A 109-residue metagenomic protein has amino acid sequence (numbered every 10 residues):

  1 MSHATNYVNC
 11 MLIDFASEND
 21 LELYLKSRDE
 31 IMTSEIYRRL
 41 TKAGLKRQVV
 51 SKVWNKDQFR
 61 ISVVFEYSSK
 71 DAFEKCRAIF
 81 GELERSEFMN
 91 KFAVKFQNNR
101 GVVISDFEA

Functional and structural regions predicted by a protein language model:
M1-T5, T41-S62, R85-A109: Glycine-rich beta-strand-turn "strand-cap" elements at beta-sheet edges
N6-F15, R47-G81: Short, well-ordered beta-strand segments in beta-rich or mixed alpha/beta enzyme and ligand-binding folds
M11, R28, T41, S69-D71 (+5 more regions): Generic alpha-helical secondary structure signal
N19-R47, G81-M89: Short amphipathic alpha-helical segments
L21-L23, F73-K75, E108: Short acidic, gly/pro-rich beta-turn/loop elements at beta-sheet edges and active-site/ligand-binding grooves
